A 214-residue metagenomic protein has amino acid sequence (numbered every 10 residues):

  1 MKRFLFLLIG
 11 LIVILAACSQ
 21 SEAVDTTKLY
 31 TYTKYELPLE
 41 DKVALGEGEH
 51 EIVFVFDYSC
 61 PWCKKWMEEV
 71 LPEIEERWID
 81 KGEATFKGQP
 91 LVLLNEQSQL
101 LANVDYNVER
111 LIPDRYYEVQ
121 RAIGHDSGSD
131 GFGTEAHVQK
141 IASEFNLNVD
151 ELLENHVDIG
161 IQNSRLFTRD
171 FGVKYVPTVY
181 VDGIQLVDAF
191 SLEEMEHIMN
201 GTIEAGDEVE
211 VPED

Functional and structural regions predicted by a protein language model:
M1-A16: Sec-dependent bacterial lipoprotein signal peptides
M1-R3, T27-Y32, V53, E83 (+3 more regions): Generic intrinsically disordered, low-complexity segments enriched for polar/acidic and small residues
L5-L8, G46, I161: Hydrophobic alpha-helical segments and their boundary regions
L7-G10, Y58, T178: Short, functionally important structural connectors and interaction interfaces within domains
A16-L93, V157, R165-R169, E204-D214: Extracytoplasmic thiol/disulfide redox context detector
L93-V176, Y180-E193, H197-A205: Cysteine-centric redox/oxidoreductase cores and disulfide-bonded domains
